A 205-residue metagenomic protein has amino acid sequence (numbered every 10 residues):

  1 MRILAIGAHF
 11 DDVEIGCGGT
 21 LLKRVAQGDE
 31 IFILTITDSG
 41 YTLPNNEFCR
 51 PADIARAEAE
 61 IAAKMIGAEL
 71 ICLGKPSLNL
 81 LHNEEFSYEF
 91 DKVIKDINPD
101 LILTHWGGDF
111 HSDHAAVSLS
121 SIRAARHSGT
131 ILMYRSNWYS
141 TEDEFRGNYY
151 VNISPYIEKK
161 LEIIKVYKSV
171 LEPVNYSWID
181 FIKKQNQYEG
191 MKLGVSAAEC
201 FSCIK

Functional and structural regions predicted by a protein language model:
M1-L4, K23, N46, D53 (+4 more regions): Metal-dependent de-N-acetylase/amidase catalytic core
R2-F10, E14-F48: ATP-dependent adenylation/pyrophosphate-handling site
I15, D53-I54: Residue-level recognition of alpha-helix initiation/capping sites
I33-L34, I71-L73: Short beta-strand segments at enzyme active-site cores
A55-A59: Generic hydrophobic, amphipathic alpha-helix propensity
